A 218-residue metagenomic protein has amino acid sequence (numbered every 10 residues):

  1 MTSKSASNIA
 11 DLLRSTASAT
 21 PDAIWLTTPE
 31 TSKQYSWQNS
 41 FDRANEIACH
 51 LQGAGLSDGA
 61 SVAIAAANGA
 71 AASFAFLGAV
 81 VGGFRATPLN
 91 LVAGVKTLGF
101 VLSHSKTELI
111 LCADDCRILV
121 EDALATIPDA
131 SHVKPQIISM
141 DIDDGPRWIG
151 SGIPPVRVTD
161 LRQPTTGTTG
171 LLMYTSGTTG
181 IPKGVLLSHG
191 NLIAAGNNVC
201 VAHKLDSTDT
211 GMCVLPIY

Functional and structural regions predicted by a protein language model:
T2-W25: A short N-terminal helical cap/helix-turn-helix that marks the beginning of AMP-binding/adenylate-forming
S5, W25-G69, S73-L77, G94-G99 (+2 more regions): Conserved AMP-binding/adenylate-forming core of the ANL superfamily
L13-R14, Q52, A70-L89, L98-G99 (+1 more regions): Hydrophobic alpha-helical segments in the ANL/AMP-binding
P21-I24, P155-Y174, I181, K204-T210: Conserved pre-ATP/AMP-binding loop-to-beta segment of ANL
Q34-Q38, G170-A194: Conserved AMP-binding A3 loop
F41-E46, V185-D206, G211-L215: Conserved structural elements of the adenylate-forming
A93-D122, A195-M212: Conserved ATP-dependent adenylate/AMP-binding module captured primarily in the ANL superfamily
D115-T166: ANL superfamily adenylate-forming
